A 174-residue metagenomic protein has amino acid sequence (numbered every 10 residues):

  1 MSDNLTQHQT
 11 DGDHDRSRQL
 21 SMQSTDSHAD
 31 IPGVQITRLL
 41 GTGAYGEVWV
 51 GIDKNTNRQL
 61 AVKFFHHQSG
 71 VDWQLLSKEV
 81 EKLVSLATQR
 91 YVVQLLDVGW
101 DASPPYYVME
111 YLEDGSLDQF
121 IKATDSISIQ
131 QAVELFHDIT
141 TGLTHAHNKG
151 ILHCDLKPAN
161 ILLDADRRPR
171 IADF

Functional and structural regions predicted by a protein language model:
E47: Conserved N-lobe ATP-binding subsite of Hanks-type protein kinase domains, especially the beta3 VAIK lysine
I52-Q59: Conserved N-lobe loop of protein kinases adjacent to the ATP-binding glycine-rich P-loop
H66-S85: AlphaC helix of the eukaryotic protein kinase fold
V98: Activation-segment/catalytic-loop signature of the eukaryotic protein kinase fold
A102-S116, F120: Conserved short submotifs of the Hanks-type protein kinase catalytic core that shape the nucleotide-binding pocket
L135-F136: Activation segment signature within eukaryotic-like protein kinase domains
T141-I151: Protein kinase catalytic-loop region centered on the HRD/HxD motif
